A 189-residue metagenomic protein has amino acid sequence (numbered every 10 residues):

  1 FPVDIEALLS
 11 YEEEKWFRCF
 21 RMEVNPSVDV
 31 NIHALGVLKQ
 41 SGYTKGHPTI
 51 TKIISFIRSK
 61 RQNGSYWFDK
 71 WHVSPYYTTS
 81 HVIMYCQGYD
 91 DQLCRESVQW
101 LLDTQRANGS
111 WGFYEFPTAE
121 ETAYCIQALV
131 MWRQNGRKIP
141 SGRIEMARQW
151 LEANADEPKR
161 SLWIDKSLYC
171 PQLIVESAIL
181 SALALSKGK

Functional and structural regions predicted by a protein language model:
F1-D4, E14-S55, S59-Q99, D103-Q149 (+1 more regions): An alpha-helical repeat/solenoid feature that recognizes helix-turn-helix modules
